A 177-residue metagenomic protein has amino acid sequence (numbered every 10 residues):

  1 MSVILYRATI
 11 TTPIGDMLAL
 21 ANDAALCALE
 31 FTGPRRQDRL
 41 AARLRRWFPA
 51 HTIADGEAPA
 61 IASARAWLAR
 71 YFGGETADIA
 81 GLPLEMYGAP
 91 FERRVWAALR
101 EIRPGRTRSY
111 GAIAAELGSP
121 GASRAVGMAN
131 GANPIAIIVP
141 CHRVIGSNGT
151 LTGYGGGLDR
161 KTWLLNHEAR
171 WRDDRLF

Functional and structural regions predicted by a protein language model:
M1-P120, H167-F177: Basic nucleic-acid-binding alpha-helical/helix-turn surface characteristic of O6-alkylguanine DNA
A42, G127, T162: Active-site phosphate/pyrophosphate- and oxyanion-stabilizing loops and adjacent acidic/basic residues in soluble
A122-N133: Regulatory, non-catalytic segments
P134-I138: Major-groove DNA-recognition helix of helix-turn-helix-type DNA-binding domains
C141: Short cysteine clusters
S147-F177: …primarily DNA-binding HTH/wHTH and HhH modules…
